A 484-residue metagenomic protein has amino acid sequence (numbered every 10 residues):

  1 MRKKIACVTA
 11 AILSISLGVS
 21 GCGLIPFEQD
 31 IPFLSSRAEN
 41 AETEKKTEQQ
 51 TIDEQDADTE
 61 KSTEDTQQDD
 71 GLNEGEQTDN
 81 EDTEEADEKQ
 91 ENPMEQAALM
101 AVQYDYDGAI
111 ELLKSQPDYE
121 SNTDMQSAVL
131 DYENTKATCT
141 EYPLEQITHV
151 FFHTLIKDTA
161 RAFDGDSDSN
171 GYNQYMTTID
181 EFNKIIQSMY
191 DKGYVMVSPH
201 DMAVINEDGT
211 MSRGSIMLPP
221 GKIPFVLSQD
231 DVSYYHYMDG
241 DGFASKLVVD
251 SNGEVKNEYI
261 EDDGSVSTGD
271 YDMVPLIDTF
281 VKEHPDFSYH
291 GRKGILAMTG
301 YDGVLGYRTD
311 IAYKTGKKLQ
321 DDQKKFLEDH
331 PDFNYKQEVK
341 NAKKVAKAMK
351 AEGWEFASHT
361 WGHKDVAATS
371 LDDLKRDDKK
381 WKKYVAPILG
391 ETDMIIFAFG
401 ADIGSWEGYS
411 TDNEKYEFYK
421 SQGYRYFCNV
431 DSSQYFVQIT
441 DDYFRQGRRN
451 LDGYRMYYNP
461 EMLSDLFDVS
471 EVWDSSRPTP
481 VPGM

Functional and structural regions predicted by a protein language model:
R2-I31: Sec-dependent N-terminal signal peptides of Gram-positive bacterial secreted proteins and lipoproteins
P26-T138: N-terminal, intrinsically disordered, polar/charged segments of Gram-positive cell-envelope systems that serve as
P93, F182, N341-A342, D412: Amphipathic coiled-coil/heptad-repeat helices and related helical stalk/stem segments that mediate oligomerization
A101, D107-P199, G214-P219, I223-L227 (+4 more regions): C-terminal active-site subregion of NodB/CE4 polysaccharide deacetylases
E145-G165, G209-M211, L218-F225, S233-I403: Metal-dependent polysaccharide deacetylase catalytic core of the NodB/CE4 family, i.e., the active-site-bearing domain
